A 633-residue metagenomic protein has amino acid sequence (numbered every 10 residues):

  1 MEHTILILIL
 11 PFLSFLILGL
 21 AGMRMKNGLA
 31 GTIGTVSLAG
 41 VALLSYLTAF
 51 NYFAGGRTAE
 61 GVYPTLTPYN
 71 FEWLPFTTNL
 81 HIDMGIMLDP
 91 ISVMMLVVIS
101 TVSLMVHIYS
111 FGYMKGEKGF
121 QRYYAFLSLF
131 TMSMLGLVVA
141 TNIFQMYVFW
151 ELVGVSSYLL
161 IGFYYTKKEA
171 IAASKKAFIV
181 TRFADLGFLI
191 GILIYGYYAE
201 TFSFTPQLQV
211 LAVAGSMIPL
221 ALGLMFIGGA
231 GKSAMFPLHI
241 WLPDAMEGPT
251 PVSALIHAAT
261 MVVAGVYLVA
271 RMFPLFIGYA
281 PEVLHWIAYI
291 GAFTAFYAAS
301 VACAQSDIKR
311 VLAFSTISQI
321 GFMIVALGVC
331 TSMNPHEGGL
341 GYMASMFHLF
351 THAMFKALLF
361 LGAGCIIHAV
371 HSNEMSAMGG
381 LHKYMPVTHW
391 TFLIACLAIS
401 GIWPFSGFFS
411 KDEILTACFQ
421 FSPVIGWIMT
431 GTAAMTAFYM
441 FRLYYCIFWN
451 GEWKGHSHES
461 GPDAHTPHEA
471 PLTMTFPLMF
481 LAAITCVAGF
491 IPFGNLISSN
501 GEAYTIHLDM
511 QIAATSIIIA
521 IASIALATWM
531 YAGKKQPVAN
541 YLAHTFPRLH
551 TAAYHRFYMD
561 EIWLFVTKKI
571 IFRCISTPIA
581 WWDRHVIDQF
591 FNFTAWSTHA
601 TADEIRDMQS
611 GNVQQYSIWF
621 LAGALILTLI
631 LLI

Functional and structural regions predicted by a protein language model:
M1-I9, M25-T32, L80-V98, G136-F149 (+7 more regions): Membrane-entry segments of alpha-helical transmembrane domains in multi-pass membrane proteins
E2-H3, A21-A125, Y197-G215, P219 (+4 more regions): Transmembrane helix-loop-helix hairpins at membrane boundaries of multipass inner-membrane proteins
L8-M23, L104, A230, A234 (+1 more regions): N-terminal signal-anchor/start-transfer transmembrane helix
N27-V41, A173-D185, H382-T391, H468-A482 (+1 more regions): Alpha-helical transmembrane segments and their helix-start/interface "positive-inside/aromatic belt" motifs in integral
T77-M87, G494-Q511, A532-I633: Aromatic-capped, Gly/Pro-kinked transmembrane alpha-helices
M105-M146, V155-T466, F490: Hydrophobic transmembrane alpha-helices and their helix-loop junctions in integral membrane proteins
L397-F409, E413, L481-N500, T567 (+1 more regions): Alpha-helical transmembrane segments and their membrane-interface junctions in multi-pass membrane proteins
P467-A525: Hard-cation-handling environments
